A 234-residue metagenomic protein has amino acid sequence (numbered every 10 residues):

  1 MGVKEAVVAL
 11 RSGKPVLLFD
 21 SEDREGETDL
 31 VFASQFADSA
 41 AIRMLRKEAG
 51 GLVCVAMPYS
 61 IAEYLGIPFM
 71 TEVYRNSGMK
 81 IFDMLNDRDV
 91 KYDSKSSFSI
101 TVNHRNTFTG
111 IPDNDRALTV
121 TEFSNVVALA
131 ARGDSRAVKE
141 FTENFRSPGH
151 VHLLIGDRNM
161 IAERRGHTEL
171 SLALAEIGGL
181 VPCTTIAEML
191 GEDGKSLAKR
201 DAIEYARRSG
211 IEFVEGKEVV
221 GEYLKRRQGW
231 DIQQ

Functional and structural regions predicted by a protein language model:
M1-Q234: Catalytic domains of riboflavin
